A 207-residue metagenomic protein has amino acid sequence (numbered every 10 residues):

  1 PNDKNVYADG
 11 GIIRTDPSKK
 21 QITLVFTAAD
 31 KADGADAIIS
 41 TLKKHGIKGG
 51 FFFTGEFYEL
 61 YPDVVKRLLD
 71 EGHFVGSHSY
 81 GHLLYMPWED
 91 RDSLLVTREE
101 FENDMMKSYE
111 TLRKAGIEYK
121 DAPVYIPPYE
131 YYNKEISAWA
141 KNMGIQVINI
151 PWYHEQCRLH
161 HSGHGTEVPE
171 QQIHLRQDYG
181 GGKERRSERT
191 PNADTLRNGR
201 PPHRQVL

Functional and structural regions predicted by a protein language model:
P1-D92, K107-P123, Q205-V206: Active-site beta->alpha N-cap acidic-glycine motif
D33, E59-L60, Y131-E135, N198-P201: Short alpha-helical
G34, L83-I117, Y131-S187: Alpha-helical scaffold elements lining the catalytic groove of polysaccharide deacetylases
A35, D178-L207: Catalytic grooves of carbohydrate-active enzymes
V75-L83, E130, A193-G199: Histidine-centered catalytic micro-motifs
P123-Y131: A short beta-strand-loop-alpha-helix capping motif that often carries His-Thr
